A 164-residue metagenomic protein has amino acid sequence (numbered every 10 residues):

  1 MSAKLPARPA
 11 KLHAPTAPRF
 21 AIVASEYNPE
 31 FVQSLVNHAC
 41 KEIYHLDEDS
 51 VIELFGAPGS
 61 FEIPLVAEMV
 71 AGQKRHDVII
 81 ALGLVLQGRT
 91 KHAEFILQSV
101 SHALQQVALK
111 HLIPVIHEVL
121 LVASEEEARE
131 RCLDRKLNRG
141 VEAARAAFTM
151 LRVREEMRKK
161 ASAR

Functional and structural regions predicted by a protein language model:
M1-R19, K160-R164: SAM-dependent methyltransferases
K11-L54: Glycine-rich phosphate/diphosphate-binding loop of Rossmann-like nucleotide-binding domains
P18, A93-R164: C-terminal binding/interaction regions
E26-Y27, G83-V85, V119-E125: Short, ordered loop/turn segments at secondary-structure junctions
P29, Q33, N37, A57-F61 (+3 more regions): Electropositive phosphate-/nucleotide-binding environments in soluble metabolic enzymes
Y44-K74: Active-site rim loops that border cofactor/substrate pockets in soluble metabolic enzymes
L54, D77-L82, P114-L120: Short beta-strand segments at enzyme active-site cores
V66-L104, K160: Glycine-rich phosphate-binding loop
